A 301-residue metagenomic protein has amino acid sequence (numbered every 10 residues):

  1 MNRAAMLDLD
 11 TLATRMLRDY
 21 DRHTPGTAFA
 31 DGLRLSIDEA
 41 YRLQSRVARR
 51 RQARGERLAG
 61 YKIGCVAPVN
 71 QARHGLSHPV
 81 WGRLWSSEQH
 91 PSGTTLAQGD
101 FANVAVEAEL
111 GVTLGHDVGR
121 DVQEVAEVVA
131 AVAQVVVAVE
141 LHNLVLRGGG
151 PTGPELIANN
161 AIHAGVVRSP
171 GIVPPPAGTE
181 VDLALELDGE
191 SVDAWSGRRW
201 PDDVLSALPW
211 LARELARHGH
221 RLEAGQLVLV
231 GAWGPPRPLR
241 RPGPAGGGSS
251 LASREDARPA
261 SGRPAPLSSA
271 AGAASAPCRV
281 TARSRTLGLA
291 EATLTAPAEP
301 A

Functional and structural regions predicted by a protein language model:
A5-D203, A276, L287-A301: Catalytic-core "active-site belt" of small-molecule-metabolizing enzymes, emphasizing His/Asp/Glu-rich regions
L208-R213, Q226-V228: Short, structured beta-strand/loop micro-motifs enriched in basic residues and often containing a Trp
L222, L239-R240, G272-A274: Short, well-ordered loop/turn sites that connect or cap secondary structure elements
L222-P235: Conserved metal-binding segment of the jelly-roll/cupin
L229-V230, G247-G248, A282: A generic structural signal for residues embedded in beta-strands
W233-R237, L251-S253, T286-G288: Short, charged beta-turn/beta-strand-edge "cap" motif at the junction between a beta-strand and an adjacent loop
G246-A273: Compositionally biased, low-complexity flexible segments
